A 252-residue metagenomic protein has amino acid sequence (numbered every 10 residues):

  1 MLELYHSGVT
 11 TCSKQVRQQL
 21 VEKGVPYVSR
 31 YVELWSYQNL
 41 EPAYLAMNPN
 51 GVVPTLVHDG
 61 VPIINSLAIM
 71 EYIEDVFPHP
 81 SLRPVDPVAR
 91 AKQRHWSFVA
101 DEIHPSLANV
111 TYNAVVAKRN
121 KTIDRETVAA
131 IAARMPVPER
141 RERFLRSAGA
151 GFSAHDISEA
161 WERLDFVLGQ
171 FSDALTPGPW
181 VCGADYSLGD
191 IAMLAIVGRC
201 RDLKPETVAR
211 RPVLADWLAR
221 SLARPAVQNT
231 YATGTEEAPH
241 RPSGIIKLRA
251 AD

Functional and structural regions predicted by a protein language model:
M1-P138, G151, L248-R249: GST-like domain detector, emphasizing the conserved glutathione-binding G-site in the N-terminal thioredoxin-like
Y5-H6, K14, K23, T176-D185 (+1 more regions): C-terminal or late-domain output modules
Q19, S29-Y31, W35-Q38, P42-A43 (+9 more regions): Mixed-charge, polar/low-complexity N-terminal
P42-L45, P80-S81, H155, G178-W180 (+2 more regions): Flexible, active-site-adjacent loop/turn segments at secondary-structure boundaries
E74, S97, S172-L175, L222: N-terminal cationic-hydrophobic initiation segments that often serve targeting/anchoring roles
P105-A219: GST-like fold's C-terminal all-alpha helical module
